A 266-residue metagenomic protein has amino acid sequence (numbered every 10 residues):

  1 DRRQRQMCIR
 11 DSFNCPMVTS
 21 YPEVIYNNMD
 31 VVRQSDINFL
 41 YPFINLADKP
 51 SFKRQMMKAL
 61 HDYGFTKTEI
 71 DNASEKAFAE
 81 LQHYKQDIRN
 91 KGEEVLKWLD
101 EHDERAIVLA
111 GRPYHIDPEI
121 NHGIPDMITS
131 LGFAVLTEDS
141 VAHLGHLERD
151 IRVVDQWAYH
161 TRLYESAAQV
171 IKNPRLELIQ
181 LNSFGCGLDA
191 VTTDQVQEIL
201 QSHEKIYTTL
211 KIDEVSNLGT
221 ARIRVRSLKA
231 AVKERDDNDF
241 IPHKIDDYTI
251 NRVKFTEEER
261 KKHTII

Functional and structural regions predicted by a protein language model:
R2-I9: Short, small-residue-biased leader/transition segments that mark boundaries at the very start of proteins
Q6, A142-L188: Glycine-rich, anion-gripping cofactor-binding loops and their flanking helix/strand elements in enzyme active sites
Q6, L40-Y41, A106-G111, E177-S183 (+2 more regions): Short glycine-rich or small-residue beta-strand-to-loop segments that form or flank ligand, phosphate, metal/Fe-S
R10-F13, A73-K85, S140-T161, L218: Acidic/glycine-enriched edge-of-secondary-structure segments
R10-F65, I171, N182-T256: Peripheral docking tails and interdomain loops at the edges of cofactor- or intermediate-handling domains
Y41-K49, F133-D155, I212-T220: Short connector loops at secondary-structure junctions
N45-L144, K254-K261: A charged, amphipathic alpha-helical module
I116-G123, E148-W157, T192-D194: Short glycine/threonine-rich loop-to-helix capping motif typified by GTGT followed within a few residues by an Asp-Pro
